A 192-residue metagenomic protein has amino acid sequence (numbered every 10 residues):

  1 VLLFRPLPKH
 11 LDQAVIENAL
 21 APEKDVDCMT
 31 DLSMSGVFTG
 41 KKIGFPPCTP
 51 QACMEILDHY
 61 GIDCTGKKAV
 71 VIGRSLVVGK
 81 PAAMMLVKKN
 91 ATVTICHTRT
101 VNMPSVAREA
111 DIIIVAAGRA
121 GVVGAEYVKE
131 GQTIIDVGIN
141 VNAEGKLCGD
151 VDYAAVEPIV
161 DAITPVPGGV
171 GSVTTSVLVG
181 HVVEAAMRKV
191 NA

Functional and structural regions predicted by a protein language model:
L2-C64: Anion-binding alpha/beta catalytic cores of soluble intermediary-metabolism enzymes, centered on
R5, A117, V137-G138: Glycine-rich, N-terminal phosphate-binding loop of Rossmann-like dinucleotide-binding domains
D12-F38, G131, I135-N191: Rossmann-fold NAD(P)-binding glycine/threonine-rich loop
S35, K41-T133, N142, K146-E157: Glycine-rich phosphate/diphosphate-binding loop of Rossmann-like nucleotide-binding domains
